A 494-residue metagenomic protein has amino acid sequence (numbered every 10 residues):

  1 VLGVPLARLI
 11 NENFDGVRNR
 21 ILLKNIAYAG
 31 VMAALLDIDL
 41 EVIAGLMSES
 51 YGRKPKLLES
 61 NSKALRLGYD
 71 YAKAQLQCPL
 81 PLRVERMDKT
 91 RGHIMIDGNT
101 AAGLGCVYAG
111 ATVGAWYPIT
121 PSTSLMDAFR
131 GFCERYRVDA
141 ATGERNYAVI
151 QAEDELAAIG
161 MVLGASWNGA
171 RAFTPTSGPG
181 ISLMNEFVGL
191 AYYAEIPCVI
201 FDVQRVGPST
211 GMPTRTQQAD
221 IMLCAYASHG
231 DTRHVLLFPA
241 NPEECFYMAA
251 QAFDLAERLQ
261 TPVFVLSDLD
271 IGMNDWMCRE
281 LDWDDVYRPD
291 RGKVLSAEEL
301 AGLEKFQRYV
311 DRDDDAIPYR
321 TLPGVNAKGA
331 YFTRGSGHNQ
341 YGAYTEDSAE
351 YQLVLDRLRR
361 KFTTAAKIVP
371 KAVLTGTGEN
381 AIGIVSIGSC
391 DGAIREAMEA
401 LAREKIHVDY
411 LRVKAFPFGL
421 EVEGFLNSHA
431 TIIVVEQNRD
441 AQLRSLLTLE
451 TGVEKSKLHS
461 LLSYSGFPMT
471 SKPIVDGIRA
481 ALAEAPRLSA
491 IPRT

Functional and structural regions predicted by a protein language model:
V1-A109, V113-A115: Active-site cofactor/cluster-binding pocket
L2-P5, T176, V199-D202, F238 (+2 more regions): Short beta-strand segments
L9, S122-S124, G180-L183, R205-T210 (+4 more regions): Short gly/pro/ser/thr-enriched loop/turn and capping motifs at secondary-structure boundaries
I10, Y51, Q77-R91, C106-A111 (+6 more regions): Gly-rich Lys/Arg/Thr-decorated short loops/hinges at beta-loop-alpha junctions or inter-strand turns that position
V17, L22, A33, Y51-L58 (+12 more regions): Hydrophobic alpha-helical scaffolding
M32-E41, G45-K56, K63-C78, V107-T112 (+12 more regions): Generic secondary-structure signature for well-ordered alpha-helical cores
M95-A109, M248, F253-T494: Flexible, low-complexity linker and terminal segments
V113-W116, T120-C224, V235-A256, R403: Thiamine diphosphate
